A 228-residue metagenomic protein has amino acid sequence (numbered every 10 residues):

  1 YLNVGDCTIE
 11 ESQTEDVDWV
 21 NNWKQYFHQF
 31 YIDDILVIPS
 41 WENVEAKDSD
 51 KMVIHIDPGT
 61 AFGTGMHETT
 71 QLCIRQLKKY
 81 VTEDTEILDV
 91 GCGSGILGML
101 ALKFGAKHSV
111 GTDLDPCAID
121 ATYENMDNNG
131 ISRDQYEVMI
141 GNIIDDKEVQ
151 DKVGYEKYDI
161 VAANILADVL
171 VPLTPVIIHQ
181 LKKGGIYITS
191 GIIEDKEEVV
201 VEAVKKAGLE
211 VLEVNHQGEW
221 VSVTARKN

Functional and structural regions predicted by a protein language model:
Y1-K47: N-terminal auxiliary segments of SAM/dcSAM-dependent transferases
T8-E11, V37, I54, Y136-V138 (+1 more regions): Generic structural signal for residues in well-ordered beta-strands
Q13, H55, G63, V90 (+3 more regions): Active-site-adjacent beta-strand anchor residues
D50-P58: A short, charged helix-loop
T60, T64-I143: Conserved SAM/SAH cofactor-binding pocket of Class I
H108, L114-K227: S-adenosylmethionine
